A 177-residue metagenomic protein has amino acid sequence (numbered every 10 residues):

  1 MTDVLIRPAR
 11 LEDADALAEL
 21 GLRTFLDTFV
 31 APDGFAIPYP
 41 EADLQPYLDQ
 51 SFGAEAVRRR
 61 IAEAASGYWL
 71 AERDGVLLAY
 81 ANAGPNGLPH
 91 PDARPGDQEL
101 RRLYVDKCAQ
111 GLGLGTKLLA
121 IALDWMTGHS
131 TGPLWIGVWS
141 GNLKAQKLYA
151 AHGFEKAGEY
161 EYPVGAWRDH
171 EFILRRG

Functional and structural regions predicted by a protein language model:
T2-L5: Extreme N-terminal starter segment of soluble prokaryotic enzymes
P8-A14, A18-C108, L119-W125, H129 (+2 more regions): Acetyl-CoA-dependent GNAT
E19, L77, G111-G113, W135 (+1 more regions): Short glycine/serine/threonine-biased micro-segments
R94-Q98, G132-G177: C-terminal "cap" of GNAT-fold acetyltransferases
R102-A120, H129, S140-K147, A151-H152: Conserved glycine-rich acetyl-CoA-binding loop
